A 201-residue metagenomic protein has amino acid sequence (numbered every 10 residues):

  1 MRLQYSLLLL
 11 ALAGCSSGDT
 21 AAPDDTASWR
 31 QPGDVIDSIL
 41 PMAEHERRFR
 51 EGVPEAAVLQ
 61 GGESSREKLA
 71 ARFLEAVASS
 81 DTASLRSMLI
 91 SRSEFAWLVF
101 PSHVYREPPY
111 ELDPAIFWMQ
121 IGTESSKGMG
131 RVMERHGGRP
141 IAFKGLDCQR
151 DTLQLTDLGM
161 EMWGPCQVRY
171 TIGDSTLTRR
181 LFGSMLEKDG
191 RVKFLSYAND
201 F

Functional and structural regions predicted by a protein language model:
R2-L8: Sec-dependent signal peptide recognition, specifically the positively charged N-region followed immediately by
L8-L10, F73: Short, intrinsically disordered, low-complexity terminal segments
L12-G14: C-terminal motif of bacterial Sec signal peptides marking the signal peptidase cleavage site
S16-D25, K127-F201: Exposed beta-sheet edge and beta->alpha loop/turn motif
D24-A83, S87, F95-W97: Short, low-complexity N-terminal intrinsically disordered segments enriched in polar/charged residues
S79-E94, R179-G190: Short, solvent-exposed linear motifs at loop/edge-of-secondary-structure regions
L89-E107: Short, solvent-exposed secondary-structure junction/capping segments
H103-M129: A solvent-exposed, acidic/Ser-Thr-rich amphipathic alpha-helical stretch
